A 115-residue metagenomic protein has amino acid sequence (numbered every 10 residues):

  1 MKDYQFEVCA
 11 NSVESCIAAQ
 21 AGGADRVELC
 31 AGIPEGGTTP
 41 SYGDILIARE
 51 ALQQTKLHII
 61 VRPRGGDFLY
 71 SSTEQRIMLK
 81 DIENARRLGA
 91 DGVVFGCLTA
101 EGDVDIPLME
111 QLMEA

Functional and structural regions predicted by a protein language model:
M1, V27, L52-T55, G89: Short helix-capping segments at alpha-helix termini
M1-S12, V61-L79, L98-D103: Active-site mouth loops of central-metabolism enzymes
E7, R26-E28, H58, V93-V94: Conserved beta-strand positions in the central sheet of alpha/beta enzyme cores
V13-A21, I33-K56, T73-R76, C97-A115: Active-site-adjacent beta->alpha loops and helix N-cap segments on the catalytic face of soluble alpha/beta enzymes
G23-A31, I60-P63: Short, conserved active-site loops that position catalytic residues or coordinate cofactors/metal ions across diverse
A85: Residue-level signal for inorganic ion chemistry
